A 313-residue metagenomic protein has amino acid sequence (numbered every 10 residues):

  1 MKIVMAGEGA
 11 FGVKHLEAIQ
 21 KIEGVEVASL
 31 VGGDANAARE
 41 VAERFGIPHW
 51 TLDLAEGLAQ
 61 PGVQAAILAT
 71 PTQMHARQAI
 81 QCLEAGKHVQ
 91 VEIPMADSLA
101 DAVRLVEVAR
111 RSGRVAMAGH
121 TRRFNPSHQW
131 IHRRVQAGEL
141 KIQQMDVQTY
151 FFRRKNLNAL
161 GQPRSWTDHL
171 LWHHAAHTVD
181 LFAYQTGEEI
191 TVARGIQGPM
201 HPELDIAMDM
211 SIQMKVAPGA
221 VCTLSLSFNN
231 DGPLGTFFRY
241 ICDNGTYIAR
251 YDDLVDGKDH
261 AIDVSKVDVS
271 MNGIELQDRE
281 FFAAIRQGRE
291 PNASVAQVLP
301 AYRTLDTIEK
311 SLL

Functional and structural regions predicted by a protein language model:
M1-F45: N-terminal Rossmann-like dinucleotide-binding module
G33, V267-R279, A293: Active-site loop of classical SDR/Rossmann-like NAD(P)-dependent oxidoreductases, centered on the catalytic Tyr-X3-Lys
F45-V108: Beta-loop-alpha module in the N-terminal Rossmann-like domain of NAD(P)-dependent dehydrogenases, especially those
T51, V91, A116-A118, A249: Hydrophobic residues in well-ordered beta-strands that form the structural core
A65-L68, R114, A217, F282-L313: C-terminal helix-rich "cap/oligomerization" subdomain common to oxidoreductases
R104-T121, L140-M145: Rossmann-fold dehydrogenase core element
R122-I196, H201-P202: Predominantly a Rossmann-like dinucleotide-binding segment in NAD(P)-dependent oxidoreductases
H173, V179-D253, R279-R289: Contiguous beta-strand/loop segments that form the cofactor/metal-binding neighborhood of enzyme cores
